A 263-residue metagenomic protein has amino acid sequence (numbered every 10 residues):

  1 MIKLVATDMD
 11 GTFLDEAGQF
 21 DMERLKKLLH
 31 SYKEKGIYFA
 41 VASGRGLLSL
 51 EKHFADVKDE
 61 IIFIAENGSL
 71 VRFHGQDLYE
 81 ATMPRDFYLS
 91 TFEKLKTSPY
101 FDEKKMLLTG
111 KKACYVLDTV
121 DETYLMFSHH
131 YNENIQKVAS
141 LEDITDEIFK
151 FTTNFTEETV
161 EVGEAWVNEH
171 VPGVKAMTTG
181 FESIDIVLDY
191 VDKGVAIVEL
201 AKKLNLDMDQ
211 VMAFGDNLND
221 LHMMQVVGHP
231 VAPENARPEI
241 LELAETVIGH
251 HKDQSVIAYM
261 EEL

Functional and structural regions predicted by a protein language model:
M1-L4, M22, D185-L263: Mg2+-dependent phosphoryl-transfer enzymes with acidic/Ser/Thr/Gly-rich catalytic loops
K3-G18: Asp-based phosphoryl-transfer active-site loop
M9, R45, G215-N217: Active-site metal-binding loops of divalent metal-dependent hydrolases
F20-E122: Active-site phosphate-binding/coordination module
Y32, N67, F151, M224 (+1 more regions): Residue-level signal for inorganic ion chemistry
K33, K96, Y100, N168 (+2 more regions): Anion (oxyanion) recognition and catalysis
V57-D59, N67, H170-P172, V226-V227 (+1 more regions): Short, structured coil segments at secondary-structure junctions
K94, F101-F214, L221-H222, N235: Conserved acidic, metal-coordinating active-site core of Asp-based, Mg2+-dependent phosphoryl-transfer enzymes
